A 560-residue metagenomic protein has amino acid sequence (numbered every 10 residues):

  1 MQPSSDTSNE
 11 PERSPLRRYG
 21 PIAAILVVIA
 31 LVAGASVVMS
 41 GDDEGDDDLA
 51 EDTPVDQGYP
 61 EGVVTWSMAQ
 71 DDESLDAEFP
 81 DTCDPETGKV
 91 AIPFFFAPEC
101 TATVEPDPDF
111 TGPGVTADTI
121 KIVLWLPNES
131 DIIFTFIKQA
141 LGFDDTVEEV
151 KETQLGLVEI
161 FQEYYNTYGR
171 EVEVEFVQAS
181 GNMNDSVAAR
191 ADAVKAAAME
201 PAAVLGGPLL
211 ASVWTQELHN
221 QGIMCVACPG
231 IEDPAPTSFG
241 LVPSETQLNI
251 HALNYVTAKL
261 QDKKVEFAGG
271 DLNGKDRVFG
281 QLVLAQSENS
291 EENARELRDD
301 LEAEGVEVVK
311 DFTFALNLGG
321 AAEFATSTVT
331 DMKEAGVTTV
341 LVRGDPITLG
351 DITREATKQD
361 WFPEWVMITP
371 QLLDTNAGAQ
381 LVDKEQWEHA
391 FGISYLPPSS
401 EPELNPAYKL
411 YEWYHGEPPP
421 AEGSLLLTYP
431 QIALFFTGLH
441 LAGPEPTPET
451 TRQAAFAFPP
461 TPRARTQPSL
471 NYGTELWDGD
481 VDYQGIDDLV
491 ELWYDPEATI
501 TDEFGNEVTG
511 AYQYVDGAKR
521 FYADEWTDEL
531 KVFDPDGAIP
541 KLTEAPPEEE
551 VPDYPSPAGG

Functional and structural regions predicted by a protein language model:
S8-V27: N-terminal export and membrane-targeting signals
V32-V55: C-terminal region of N-terminal signal peptides and the immediate post-cleavage residues of exported proteins
E51-A188, D192: N-terminal extracellular/periplasmic Venus flytrap/periplasmic-binding protein-like
D56-D109, P113, D118, P460-G560: Solvent-exposed, acidic/polar segments of extracytosolic/periplasmic ligand-binding ectodomains
E78, P201-F312, E364-G392: Extracytoplasmic ligand/sensor domains, especially the bilobed periplasmic-binding protein
E148-L155, E163-E245, F314-E323, G350: Beta-alpha junction/loop-to-helix N-cap segments that form part of ligand/metal-binding clefts
R170, H440-Q453: Short, charged, surface-exposed loops that flank catalytic or proteolytic processing sites
E355-P430: Extracellular/periplasmic periplasmic-binding protein-like sensory domains
